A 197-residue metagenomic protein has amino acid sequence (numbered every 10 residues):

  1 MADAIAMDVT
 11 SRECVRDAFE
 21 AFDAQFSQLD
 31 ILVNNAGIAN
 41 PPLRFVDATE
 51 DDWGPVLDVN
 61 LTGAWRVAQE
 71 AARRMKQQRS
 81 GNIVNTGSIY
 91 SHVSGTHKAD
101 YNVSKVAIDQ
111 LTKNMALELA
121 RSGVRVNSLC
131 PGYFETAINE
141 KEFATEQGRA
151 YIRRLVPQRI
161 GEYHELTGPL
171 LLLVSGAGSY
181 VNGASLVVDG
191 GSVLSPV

Functional and structural regions predicted by a protein language model:
Q28, A120, R125, V181-G183: Short, small/polar-rich loop/turn modules that mediate ligand/substrate recognition or access, typified
A39-P42, V93, L171, N182-V197: Short C-terminal tail/terminal secondary-structure segment of NAD(P)H-dependent dehydrogenase/reductase domains
L43-F45, D52-G54, Y151-I152: Substrate-binding pocket helix/loop in short-chain dehydrogenase/reductase
A68, S104, T112: Active-site helix of classical SDR
R73, L117-R121, S179: Alpha-helical segment proximal to the catalytic Tyr-Lys
S88: Residue(s) in the substrate-gating loop at a strand-loop-helix junction that position the organic substrate next
L155-L166, A177: A conserved structural motif in NAD(P)-dependent oxidoreductases
